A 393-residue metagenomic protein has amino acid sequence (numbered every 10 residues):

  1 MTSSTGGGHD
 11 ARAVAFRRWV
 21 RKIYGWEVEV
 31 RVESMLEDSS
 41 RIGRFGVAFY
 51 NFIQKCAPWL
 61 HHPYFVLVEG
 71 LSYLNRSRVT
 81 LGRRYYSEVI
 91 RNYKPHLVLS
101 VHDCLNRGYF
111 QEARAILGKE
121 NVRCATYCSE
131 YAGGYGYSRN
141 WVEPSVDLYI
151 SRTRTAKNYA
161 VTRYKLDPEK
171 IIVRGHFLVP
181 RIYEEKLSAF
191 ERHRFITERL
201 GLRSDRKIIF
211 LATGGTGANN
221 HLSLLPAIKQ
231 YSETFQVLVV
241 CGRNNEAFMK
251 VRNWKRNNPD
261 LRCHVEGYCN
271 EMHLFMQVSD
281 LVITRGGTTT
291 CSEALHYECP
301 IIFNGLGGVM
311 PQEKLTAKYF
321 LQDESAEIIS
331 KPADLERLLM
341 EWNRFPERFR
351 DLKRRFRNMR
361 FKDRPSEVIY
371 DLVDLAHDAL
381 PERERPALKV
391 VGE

Functional and structural regions predicted by a protein language model:
M1-E393: Nucleotide-activated sugar donor-binding and catalytic core shared by glycosyltransferases and related lipid-linked
